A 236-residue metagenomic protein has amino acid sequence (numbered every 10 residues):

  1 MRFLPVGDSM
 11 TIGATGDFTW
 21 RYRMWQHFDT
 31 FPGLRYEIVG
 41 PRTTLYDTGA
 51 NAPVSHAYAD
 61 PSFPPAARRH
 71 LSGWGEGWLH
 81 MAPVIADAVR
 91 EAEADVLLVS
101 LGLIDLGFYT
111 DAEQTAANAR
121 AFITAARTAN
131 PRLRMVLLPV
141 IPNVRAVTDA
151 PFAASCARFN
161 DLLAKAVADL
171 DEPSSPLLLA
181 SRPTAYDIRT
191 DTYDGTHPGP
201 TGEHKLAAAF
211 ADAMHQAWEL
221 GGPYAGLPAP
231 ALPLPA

Functional and structural regions predicted by a protein language model:
L4, M10-A117: Conserved SGNH/GDSL esterase-like catalytic core that processes O-acyl groups on lipids and polysaccharides
L4-V6, D191-A236: Histidine-centered active-site loop/cap adjacent to the catalytic His in serine esterases/O-acetyl transfer systems
S9-G13, R42-T48, L103-F108, I141-A146 (+3 more regions): Solvent-exposed loop/turn segments at secondary-structure junctions within structured extracellular/periplasmic domains
T11, T15, W25, D29-G33 (+6 more regions): Sec-exported extracytoplasmic/periplasmic mature domains
F31-T43, R134-L138, L179-S181, L220-G226: Surface-exposed patches in mature extracellular/periplasmic domains of secreted proteins
P83, G107-F122, V147-F159, T192-T201: Active-site cleft segment of glycoside hydrolase catalytic domains centered on the general acid/base Glu
L98-G107, I123-R158, P183-Y186: Active-site segments of SGNH/GDSL-like serine hydrolases that catalyze O-acetyl group transfer/hydrolysis on lipids
P142-S181, P200-H204: Substrate-gating cap/lid alpha-helix
